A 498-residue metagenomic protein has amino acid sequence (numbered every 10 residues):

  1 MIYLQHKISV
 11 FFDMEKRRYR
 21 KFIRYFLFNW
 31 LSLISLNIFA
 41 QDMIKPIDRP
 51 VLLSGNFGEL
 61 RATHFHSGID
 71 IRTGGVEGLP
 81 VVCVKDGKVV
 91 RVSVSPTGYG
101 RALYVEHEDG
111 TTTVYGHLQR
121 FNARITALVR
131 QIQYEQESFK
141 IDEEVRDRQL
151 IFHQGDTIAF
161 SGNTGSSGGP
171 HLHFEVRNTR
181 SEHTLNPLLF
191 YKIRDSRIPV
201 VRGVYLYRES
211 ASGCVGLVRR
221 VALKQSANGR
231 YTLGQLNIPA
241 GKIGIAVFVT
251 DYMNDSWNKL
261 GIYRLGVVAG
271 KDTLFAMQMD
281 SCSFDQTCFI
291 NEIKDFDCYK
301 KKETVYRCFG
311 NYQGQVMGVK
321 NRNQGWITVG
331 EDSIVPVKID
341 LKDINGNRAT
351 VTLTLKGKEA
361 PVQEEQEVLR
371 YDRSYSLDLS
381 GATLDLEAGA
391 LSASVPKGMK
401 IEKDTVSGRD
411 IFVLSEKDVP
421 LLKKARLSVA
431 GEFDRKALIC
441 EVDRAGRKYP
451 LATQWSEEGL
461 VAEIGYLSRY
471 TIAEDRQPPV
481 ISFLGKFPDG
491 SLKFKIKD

Functional and structural regions predicted by a protein language model:
I38-T112, Q119-R124, F139-R148, H153-Q154 (+2 more regions): Surface-exposed, glycine-biased beta-strand/turn segments
T112-D147, S212-C214, K224-G234, V268-T328: Exoplasmic/lumenal beta-rich domain surfaces
A246-T250, R426-A430, S491-K497: Short edge beta-strand/loop segments characteristic of extracellular beta-sandwich folds
Y263, N345-E364: Short beta-strand elements
V362-D372, K397-C440, D489: Proteolytic processing hotspots in large secreted/extracellular or virion-associated proteins and select intracellular
K417-Y470: Proteolytic-maturation and junctional protease-sensitive modules
